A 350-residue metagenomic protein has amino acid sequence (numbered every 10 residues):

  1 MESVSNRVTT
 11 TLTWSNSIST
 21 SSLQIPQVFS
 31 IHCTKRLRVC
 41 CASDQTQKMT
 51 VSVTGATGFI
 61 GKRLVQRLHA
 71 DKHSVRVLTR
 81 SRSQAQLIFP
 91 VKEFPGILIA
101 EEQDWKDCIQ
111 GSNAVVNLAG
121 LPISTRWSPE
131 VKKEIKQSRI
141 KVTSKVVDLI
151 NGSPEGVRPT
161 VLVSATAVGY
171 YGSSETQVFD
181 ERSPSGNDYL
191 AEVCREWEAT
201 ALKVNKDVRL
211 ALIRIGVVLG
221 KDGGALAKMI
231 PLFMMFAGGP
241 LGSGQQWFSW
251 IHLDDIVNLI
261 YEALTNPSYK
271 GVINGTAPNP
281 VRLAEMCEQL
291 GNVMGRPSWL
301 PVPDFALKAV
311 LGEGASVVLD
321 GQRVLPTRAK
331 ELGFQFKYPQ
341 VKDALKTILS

Functional and structural regions predicted by a protein language model:
R7, S19-S22, P26-R36, C40-Q47 (+3 more regions): Mid/C-terminal beta-alpha module of Rossmann-like enzyme folds, strongest in SDR-family dehydrogenases/epimerases
D44-S74: N-terminal Rossmann NAD(P)H-binding glycine-rich loop of SDR-like oxidoreductase domains
Q84-L87, V91-K145, G152: NAD(P)H-binding glycine-rich loop region in Rossmannoid oxidoreductase-like domains and their noncatalytic homologs
W127-E134, T143-Y189: Conserved Rossmann-fold NAD(P)-dependent oxidoreductase catalytic core, especially the SDR/UDP-sugar
E175, D207, L219-K228, A263-I273: Glycine/proline-rich active-site loop of Rossmann-fold NAD(P)-dependent oxidoreductases
N187-A191, R195, L202-L212, G216-F248 (+2 more regions): NAD(P)-dependent short-chain dehydrogenase/reductase
L202, I230-G239, Q246-P280, S350: Alpha-helical substrate-binding/gating segment
A284-E288, K308-Q335: Conserved C-terminal active-site "lid" loop/helix of NAD(P)H-dependent oxidoreductases that clamps the redox cofactor
